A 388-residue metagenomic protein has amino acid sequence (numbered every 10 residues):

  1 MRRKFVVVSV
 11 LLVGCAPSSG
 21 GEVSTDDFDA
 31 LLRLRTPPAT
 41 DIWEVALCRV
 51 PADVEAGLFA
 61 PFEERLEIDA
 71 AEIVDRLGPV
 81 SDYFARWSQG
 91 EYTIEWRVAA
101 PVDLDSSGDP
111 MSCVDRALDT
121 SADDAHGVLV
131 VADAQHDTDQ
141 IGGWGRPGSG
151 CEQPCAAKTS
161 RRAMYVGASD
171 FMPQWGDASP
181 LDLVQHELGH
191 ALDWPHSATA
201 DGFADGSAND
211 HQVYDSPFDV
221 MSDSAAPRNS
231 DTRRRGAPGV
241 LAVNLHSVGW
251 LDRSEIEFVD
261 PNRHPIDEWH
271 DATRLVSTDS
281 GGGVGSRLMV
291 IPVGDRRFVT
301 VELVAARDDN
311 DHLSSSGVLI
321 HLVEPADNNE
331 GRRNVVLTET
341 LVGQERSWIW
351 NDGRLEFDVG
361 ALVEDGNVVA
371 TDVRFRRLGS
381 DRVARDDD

Functional and structural regions predicted by a protein language model:
M1-V13: Sec-dependent bacterial lipoprotein signal peptides
A16-S18: Bacterial signal peptide processing site
V23-A178: Zn2+-dependent metallopeptidase catalytic core
S24-R35, V54-L58, R86, C151-Q174 (+2 more regions): Non-catalytic C-terminal accessory/binding modules of secreted extracellular proteins
A39, V213-D215, S314: A short, structural micro-pattern
I42, G127, P217-F218, F298 (+2 more regions): A residue-level signal for beta-strand positions that form part of recognition/binding surfaces within mature
A56-E72, S230-N244, L313-S315, R333-T338: Short, polar loop/linker segments at the starts of domains and inter-domain junctions
D137-D309: Extracellular hydrolytic enzyme modules, especially secreted metalloproteases of the metzincin/thermolysin-like class
